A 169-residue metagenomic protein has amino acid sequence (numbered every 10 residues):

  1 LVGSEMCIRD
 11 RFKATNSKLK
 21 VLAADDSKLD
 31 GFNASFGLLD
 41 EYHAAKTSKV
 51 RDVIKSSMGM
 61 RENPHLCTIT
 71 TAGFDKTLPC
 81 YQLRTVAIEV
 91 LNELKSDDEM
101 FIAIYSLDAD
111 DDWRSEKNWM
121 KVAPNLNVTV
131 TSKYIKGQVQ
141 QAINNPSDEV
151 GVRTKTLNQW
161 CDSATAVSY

Functional and structural regions predicted by a protein language model:
L1-I8: Short, small-residue-biased leader/transition segments that mark boundaries at the very start of proteins
R9-G59: Conserved RecA-like ASCE ATPase "motif II neighborhood" in helicase/translocase motors
S48-K55, G59-Y169: Non-catalytic, compositionally simple segments
